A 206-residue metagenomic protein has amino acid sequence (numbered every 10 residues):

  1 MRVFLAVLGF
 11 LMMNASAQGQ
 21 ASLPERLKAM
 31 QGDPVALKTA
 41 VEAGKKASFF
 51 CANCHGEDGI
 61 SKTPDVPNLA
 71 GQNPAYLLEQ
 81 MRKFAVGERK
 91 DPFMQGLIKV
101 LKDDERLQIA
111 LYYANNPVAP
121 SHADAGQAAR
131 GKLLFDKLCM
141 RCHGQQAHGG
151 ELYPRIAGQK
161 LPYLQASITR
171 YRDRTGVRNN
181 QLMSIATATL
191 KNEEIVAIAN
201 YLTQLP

Functional and structural regions predicted by a protein language model:
M1-P34, R82, N192, T203-P206: N-terminal export/targeting leaders of redox proteins
G19-S48, K62, L111-L134, L152-P154: Electrostatic cytochrome c docking/interface patches
Q20-R26, K99-S121, P162, A186-P206: C-terminal capping alpha-helices of c-type cytochrome domains
V41, G59-R89, Q95-V100, K132 (+2 more regions): Gly/Gly-Pro-rich "capping" loops immediately C-terminal to redox-active cysteine motifs in periplasmic/lumenal
C51-D58, I109, G131, D136-Q146 (+1 more regions): The canonical Cys-X-X-Cys-His
I60-S61, G87-K90, N115-A128, M140-R141 (+4 more regions): Inter-heme linker and motif-flanking segments adjacent to c-type heme-binding CXXCH motifs in c-type cytochromes
F84, Y112-Y113, F135, Y171 (+1 more regions): Conserved hydrophobic/aromatic "anchor" residues that stabilize well-ordered secondary structure elements
